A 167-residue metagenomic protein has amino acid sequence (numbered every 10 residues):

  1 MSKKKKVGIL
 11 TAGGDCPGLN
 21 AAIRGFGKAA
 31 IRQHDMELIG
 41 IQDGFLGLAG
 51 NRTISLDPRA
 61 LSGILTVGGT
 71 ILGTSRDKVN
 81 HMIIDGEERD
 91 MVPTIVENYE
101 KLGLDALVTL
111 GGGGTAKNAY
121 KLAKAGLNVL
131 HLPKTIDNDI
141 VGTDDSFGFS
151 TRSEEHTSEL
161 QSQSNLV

Functional and structural regions predicted by a protein language model:
S2-R52: N-terminal phosphate-binding or glycine-rich loops at protein starts, especially the Walker A/P-loop of NTPases
A22, V141-F147, E154-H156: Conserved phosphate- and dinucleotide-binding cores of soluble alpha/beta proteins, encompassing both enzyme active
A22-F26, G113-L127: Short Gly/Thr/Asp-enriched flexible loops that form oxyanion-binding sites at enzyme active sites
D35, I39-I41, L122-S146: Short, acidic/small-residue loops that bind anionic groups at enzyme active sites
L46-L48, V79, A116, I136-I140: Short gly/pro/ser/thr-enriched loop/turn and capping motifs at secondary-structure boundaries
N51-L107, F147-S153: Glycine-rich oxoanion-binding loops at beta->alpha junctions
E154-V167: Single conserved hydrophobic/aromatic residue that forms the stacking wall/gate of nucleotide- or nucleobase-binding
